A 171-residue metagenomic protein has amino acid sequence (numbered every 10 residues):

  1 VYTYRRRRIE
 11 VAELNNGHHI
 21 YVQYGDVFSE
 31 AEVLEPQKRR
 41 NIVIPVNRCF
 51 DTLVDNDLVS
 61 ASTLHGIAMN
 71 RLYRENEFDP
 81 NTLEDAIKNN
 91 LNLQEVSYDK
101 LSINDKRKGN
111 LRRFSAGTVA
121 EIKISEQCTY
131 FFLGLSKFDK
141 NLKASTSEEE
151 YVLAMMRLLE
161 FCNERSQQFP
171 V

Functional and structural regions predicted by a protein language model:
V1-P170: Macrodomain-like recognition of ADP-ribose-binding/processing modules
